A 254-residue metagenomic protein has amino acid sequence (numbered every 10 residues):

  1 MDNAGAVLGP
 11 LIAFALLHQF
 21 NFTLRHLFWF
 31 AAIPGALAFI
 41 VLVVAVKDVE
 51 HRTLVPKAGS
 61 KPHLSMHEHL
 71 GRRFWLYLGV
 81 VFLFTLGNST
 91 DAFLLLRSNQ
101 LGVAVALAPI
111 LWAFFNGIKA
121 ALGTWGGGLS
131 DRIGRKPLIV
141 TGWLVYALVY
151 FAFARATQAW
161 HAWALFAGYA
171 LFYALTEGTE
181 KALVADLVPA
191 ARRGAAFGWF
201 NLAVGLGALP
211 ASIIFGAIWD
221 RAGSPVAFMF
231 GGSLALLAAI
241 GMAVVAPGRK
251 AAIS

Functional and structural regions predicted by a protein language model:
V7, N116-T124, G205-L209: Residue-level signature of mid-helix packing/kink "hotspots" within the transmembrane helices of 12-pass Major
L8-F28, P210-S224: Transmembrane alpha-helix termini and helix-breaking/packing motifs in multi-pass membrane transporters
L17, L122-G134, W219-D220: Helix-to-loop junctions at the C-terminal end of transmembrane segments in multipass secondary transporters
A32, P137-A152, G232: Structural signature of the two symmetry-related core transmembrane helices
I33-V55, G241-A246: C-terminal membrane-cytosol helix-exit motif in multi-pass small-molecule transporters
D48-V80: Juxtamembrane intracellular "pre-TM" segments in multi-pass secondary transporters
A92-A108: Short amphipathic helix-loop junctions that connect adjacent transmembrane helices in Major Facilitator Superfamily/SLC
L175-V188: Intracellular juxtamembrane helix-capping segments at the cytosolic ends of symmetry-related transmembrane helices
